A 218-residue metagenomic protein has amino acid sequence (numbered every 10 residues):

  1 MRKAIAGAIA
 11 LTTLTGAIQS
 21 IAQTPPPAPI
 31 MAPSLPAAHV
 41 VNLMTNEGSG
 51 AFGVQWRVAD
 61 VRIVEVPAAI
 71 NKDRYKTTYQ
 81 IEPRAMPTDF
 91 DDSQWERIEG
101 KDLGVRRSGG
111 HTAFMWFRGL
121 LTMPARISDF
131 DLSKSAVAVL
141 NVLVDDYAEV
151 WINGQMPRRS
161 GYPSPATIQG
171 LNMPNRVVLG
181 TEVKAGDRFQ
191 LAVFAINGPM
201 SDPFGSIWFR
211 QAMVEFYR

Functional and structural regions predicted by a protein language model:
M1-A4: Positively charged n-region of N-terminal signal peptides that target proteins for export
G7-G16: Bacterial N-terminal signal peptides
A17-A22: Boundary at the C-terminal end of the N-terminal hydrophobic targeting segment
P26-R84, W95, L179-R218: An acidic-aromatic loop/edge-strand motif
M86, D91, W95, A113 (+3 more regions): Aromatic-lined ligand-binding clefts that engage carbohydrates, nucleic acids, or primary amines
G104-H111, R118-L120, S128-D129, P165-A166 (+1 more regions): Beta-strand-rich interaction surfaces with strong enrichment in secreted/lumenal proteins
T112, D131-S133, G170-N172, V183-G186 (+1 more regions): Surface-exposed coil/turn segments at beta-strand junctions on protein surfaces, enriched
I152-N175: Solvent-exposed beta-strand/loop surfaces of large extracellular or lumenal domains
